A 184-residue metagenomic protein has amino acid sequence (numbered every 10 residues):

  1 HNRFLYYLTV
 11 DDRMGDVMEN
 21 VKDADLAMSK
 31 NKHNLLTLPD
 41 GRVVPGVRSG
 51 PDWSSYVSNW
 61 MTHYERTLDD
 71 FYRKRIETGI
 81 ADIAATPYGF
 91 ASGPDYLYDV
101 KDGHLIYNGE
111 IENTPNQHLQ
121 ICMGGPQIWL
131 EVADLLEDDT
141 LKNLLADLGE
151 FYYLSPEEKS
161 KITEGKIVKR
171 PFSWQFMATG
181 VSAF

Functional and structural regions predicted by a protein language model:
H1-F184: Glycan-recognition and catalytic cores of secretory/periplasmic carbohydrate-active enzymes
